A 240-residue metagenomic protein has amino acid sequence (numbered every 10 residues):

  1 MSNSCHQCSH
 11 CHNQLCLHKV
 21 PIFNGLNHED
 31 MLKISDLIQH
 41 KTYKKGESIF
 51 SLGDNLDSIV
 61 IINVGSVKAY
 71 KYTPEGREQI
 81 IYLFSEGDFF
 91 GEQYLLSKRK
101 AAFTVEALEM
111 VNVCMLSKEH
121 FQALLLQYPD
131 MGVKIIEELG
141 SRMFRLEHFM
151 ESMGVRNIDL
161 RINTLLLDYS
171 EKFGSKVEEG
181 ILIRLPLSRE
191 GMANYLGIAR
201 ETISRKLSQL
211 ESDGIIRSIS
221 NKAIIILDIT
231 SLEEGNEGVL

Functional and structural regions predicted by a protein language model:
M1-K45, F90, Y94-L96: Cyclic nucleotide-binding regulatory module and flanking cytosolic helices
I22, E47-M110: Cyclic nucleotide-binding regulatory domains
M31, F121-Q122, L232: A generic structural signal for short hydrophobic patches within well-formed alpha-helices
Y82-F144: Cyclic-nucleotide recognition modules
Q122-L126, R145-V155, S175-K176: Short helix-to-loop capping/linker segments positioned immediately adjacent to catalytic or ligand/cofactor-binding
G154, I158-R161, L165, S188: N-terminal positioning helix adjacent to the helix-turn-helix/winged-helix DNA-binding module
E171-L240: Phosphate-/nucleic-acid-contacting segments
